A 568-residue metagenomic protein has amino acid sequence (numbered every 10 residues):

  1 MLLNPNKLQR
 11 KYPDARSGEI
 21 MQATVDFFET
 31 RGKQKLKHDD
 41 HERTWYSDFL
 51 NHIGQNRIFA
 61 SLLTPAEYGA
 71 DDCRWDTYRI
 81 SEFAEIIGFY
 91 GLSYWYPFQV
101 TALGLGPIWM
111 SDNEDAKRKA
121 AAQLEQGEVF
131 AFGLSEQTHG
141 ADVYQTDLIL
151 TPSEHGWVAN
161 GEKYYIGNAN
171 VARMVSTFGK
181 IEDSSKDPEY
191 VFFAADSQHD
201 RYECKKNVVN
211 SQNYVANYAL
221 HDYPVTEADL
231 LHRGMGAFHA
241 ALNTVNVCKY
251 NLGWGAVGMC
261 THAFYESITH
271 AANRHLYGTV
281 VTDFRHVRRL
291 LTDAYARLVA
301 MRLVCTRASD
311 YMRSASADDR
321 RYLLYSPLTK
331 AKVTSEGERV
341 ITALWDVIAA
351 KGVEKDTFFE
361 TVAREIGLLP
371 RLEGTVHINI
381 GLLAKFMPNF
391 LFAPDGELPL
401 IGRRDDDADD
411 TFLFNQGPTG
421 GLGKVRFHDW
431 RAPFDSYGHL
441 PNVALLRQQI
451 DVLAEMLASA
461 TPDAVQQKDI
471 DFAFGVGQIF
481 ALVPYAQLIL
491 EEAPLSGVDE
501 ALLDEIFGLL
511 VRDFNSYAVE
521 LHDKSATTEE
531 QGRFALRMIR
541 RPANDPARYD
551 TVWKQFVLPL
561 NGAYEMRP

Functional and structural regions predicted by a protein language model:
M1-L62, A66-G88, Y94, R118 (+10 more regions): Flavin-dependent oxidoreductase catalytic core characteristic of acyl-CoA dehydrogenase/oxidase-like enzymes
D76, W109, D142-T146, A169-A172 (+3 more regions): Short acidic, glycine/serine/threonine-rich loops at helix termini
W95-D115, G140-V143: N-terminal glycine-rich flavin-associated loop
A102, G127, V143-Q145, N170-M174 (+4 more regions): Short, solvent-exposed loop/turn segments at the edges of secondary structure
Q126-S135: A short, Trp-centered hydrophobic/proline-enriched beta-strand micro-motif
T138-A141, I166-G167, N207-Y214: Short Gly/Pro-enriched turn/cap motifs at secondary-structure boundaries
G156, N160-Y202: A short core secondary-structure module
D200-P224: Flexible, small-/acidic-enriched active-site or ligand-binding loops
